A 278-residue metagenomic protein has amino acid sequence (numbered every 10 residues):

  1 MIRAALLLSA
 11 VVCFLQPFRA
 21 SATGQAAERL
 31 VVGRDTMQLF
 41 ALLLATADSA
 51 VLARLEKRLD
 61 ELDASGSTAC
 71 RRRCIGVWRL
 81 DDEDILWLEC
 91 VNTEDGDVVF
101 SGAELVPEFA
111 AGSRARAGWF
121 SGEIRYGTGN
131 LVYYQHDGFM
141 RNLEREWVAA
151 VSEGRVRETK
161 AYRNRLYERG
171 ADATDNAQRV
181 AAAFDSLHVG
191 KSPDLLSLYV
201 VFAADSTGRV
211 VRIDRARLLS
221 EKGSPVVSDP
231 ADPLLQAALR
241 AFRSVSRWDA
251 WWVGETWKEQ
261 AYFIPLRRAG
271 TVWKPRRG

Functional and structural regions predicted by a protein language model:
A5-Q16: Bacterial N-terminal signal peptides
S21-G76, L80, L86: Start-of-domain marker
A69-C70, G190-L196: Short loop/turn motifs at secondary-structure junctions and domain boundaries
W87-N142, R179-F184: An exposed acidic His-Trp-rich patch
L131-V132, F139, A150-K191: Surface-exposed beta-loop interaction hotspot
P193-P225: Short tight loops/turns at secondary-structure junctions
V227-G278: Short, positively biased Gly/Pro-containing turn/loop motifs at secondary-structure boundaries
